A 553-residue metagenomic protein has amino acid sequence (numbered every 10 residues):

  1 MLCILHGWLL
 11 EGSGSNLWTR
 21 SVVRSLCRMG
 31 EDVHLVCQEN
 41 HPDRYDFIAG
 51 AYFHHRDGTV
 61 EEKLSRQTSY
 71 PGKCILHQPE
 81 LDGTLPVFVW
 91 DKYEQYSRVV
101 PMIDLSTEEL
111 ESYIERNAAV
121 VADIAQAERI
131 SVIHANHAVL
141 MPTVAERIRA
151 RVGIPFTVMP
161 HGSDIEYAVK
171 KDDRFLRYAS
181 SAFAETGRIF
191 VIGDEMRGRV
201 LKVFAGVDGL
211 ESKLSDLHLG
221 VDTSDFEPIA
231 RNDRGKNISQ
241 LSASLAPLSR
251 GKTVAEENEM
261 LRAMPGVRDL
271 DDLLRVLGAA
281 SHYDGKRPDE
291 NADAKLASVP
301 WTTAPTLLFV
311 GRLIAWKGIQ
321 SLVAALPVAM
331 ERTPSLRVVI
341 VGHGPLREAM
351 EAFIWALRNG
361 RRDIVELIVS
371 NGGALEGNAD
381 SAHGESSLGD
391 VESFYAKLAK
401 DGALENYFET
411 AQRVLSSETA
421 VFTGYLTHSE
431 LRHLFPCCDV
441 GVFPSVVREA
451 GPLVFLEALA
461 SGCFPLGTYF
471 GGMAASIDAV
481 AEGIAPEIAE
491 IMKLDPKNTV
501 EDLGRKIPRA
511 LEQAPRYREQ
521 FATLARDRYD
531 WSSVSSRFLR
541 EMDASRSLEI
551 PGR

Functional and structural regions predicted by a protein language model:
W18-T19, L26, L307, L322-V323 (+3 more regions): A structural motif in glycosyltransferase catalytic domains
H34-E128, I238-A243, P247, G251 (+2 more regions): A conserved catalytic-core segment of Leloir-type glycosyltransferases
E39, E195, G220: Carbohydrate-associated surface elements
F190, R234-K317, V323-L326, V339-V341: Conserved donor-binding/catalytic core segment of Leloir-type glycosyltransferases
Q240-S244, E256-E257, K286, A297 (+2 more regions): Change "using UDP/GDP/dTDP sugars" to "using nucleotide sugars
L434-C438: Short alpha-helical donor nucleotide-sugar binding micro-motif in glycosyltransferases
F464-G467, G471-A474, D478: Short hydrophobic beta-strand element within catalytic cores of glycosyltransferases and related nucleotide-activated
N498, D502, E512-R546: A charged, aromatic-enriched C-terminal amphipathic alpha-helix characteristic of glycosyltransferases across folds
